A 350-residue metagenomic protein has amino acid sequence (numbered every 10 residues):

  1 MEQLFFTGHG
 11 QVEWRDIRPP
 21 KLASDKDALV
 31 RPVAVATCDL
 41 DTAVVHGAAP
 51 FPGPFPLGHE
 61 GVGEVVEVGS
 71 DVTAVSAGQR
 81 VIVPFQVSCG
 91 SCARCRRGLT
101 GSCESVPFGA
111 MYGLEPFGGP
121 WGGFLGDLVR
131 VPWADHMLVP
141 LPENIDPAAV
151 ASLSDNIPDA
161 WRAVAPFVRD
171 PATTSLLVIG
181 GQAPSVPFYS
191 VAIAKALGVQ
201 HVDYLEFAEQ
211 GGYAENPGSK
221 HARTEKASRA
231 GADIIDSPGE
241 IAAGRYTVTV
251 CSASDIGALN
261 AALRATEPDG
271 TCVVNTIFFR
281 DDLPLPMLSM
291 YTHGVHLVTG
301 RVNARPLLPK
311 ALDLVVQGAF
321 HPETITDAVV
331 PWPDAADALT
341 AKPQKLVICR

Functional and structural regions predicted by a protein language model:
Q3, H221-A222, N260, R305-R350: C-terminal hydrophobic helical "lid"/dimerization subdomain of Rossmann-like NAD(P)H-dependent oxidoreductases
P20-V35, A48-R96, W121-G122, P142: Glycine-rich beta-strand-centered segment in the early N-terminal region that forms part of a ligand/cofactor-binding
R80, S175, G270-T271, H296: Short glycine-centered segments of the SAM/dcSAM-binding site in methyltransferase folds
S91-L177: NAD(P)H dinucleotide-binding glycine-rich loop of Rossmann-like/cofactor-binding domains, especially the beta1-alpha1
E143-G239: Mid-domain Rossmann-like dinucleotide-binding core that forms the NAD(H)/NADP(H) cofactor-binding site
E240-T249: A short acidic, Gly/Pro-enriched loop at the edge of an enzyme's catalytic core that lines a small-molecule cofactor
T266-P268: Helix-to-beta-strand junctions that scaffold the AdoMet/dcAdoMet cofactor pocket in Class I SAM-dependent enzymes
T276-G294, K310-A311: Rossmann-fold NAD(P)-binding glycine/threonine-rich loop
